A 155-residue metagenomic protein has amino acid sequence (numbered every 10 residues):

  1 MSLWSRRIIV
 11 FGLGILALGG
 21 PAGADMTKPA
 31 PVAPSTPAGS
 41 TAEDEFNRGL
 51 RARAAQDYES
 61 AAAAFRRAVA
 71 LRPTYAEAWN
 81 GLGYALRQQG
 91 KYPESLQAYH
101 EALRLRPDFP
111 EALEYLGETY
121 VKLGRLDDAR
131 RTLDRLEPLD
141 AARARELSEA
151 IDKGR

Functional and structural regions predicted by a protein language model:
S2-W4, V10-F11, D25-S35, L126-R155: Terminal, low-structured helical/coil segments at or just beyond the last alpha-helical repeat
A42-E43, A76-E77, P110-E111, A144-R145: Helix-start (N-cap) detector for alpha-helical repeat units in TPR-like alpha-solenoids, especially tetratricopeptide
R53, N80, Y84-R87, R104 (+1 more regions): Position-specific recognition of the canonical hydrophobic site in helix A of tetratricopeptide repeat
L71, L105, P138-L139: Structural marker of alpha-solenoid helical repeat scaffolds
G81, Y115, E149-A150: Canonical tetratricopeptide repeat
